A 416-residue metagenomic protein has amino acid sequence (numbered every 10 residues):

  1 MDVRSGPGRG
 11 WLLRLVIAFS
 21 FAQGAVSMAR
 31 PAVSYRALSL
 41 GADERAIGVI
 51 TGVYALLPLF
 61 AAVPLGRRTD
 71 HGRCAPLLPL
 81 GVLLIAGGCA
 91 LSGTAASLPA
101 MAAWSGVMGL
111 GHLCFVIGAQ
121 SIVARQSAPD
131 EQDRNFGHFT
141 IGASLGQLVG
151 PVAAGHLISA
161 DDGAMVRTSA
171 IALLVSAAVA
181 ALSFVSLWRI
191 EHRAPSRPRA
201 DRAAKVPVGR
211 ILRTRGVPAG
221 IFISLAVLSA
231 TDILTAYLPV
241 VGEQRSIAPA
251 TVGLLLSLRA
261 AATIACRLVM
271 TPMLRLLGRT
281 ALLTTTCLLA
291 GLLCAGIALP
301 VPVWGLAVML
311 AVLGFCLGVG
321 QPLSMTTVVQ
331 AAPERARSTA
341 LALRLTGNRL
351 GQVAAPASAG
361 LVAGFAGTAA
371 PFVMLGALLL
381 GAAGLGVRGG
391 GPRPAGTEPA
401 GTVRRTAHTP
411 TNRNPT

Functional and structural regions predicted by a protein language model:
M1-R9, I190-G220: Juxtamembrane intracellular "pre-TM" segments in multi-pass secondary transporters
G6-A55, A219, I223, S229-V241 (+1 more regions): Helix-loop boundary and gating motifs at the non-cytosolic
A61-R73, C266-R279: Helix-to-loop junctions at the C-terminal end of transmembrane segments in multipass secondary transporters
R73, T94-A96, L299-V301: Helix-breaking motifs and short loop linkers at transmembrane-helix boundaries and internal kinks in secondary membrane
P76-A90, A281-A295: Structural signature of the two symmetry-related core transmembrane helices
G88, P99-V107, W304-V312: Paired small-residue
G106-A143: Cytoplasmic helix-loop-helix junction between adjacent transmembrane helices in 12-TM secondary transporters
G155, A177-P198, L385-G390: C-terminal membrane-cytosol helix-exit motif in multi-pass small-molecule transporters
